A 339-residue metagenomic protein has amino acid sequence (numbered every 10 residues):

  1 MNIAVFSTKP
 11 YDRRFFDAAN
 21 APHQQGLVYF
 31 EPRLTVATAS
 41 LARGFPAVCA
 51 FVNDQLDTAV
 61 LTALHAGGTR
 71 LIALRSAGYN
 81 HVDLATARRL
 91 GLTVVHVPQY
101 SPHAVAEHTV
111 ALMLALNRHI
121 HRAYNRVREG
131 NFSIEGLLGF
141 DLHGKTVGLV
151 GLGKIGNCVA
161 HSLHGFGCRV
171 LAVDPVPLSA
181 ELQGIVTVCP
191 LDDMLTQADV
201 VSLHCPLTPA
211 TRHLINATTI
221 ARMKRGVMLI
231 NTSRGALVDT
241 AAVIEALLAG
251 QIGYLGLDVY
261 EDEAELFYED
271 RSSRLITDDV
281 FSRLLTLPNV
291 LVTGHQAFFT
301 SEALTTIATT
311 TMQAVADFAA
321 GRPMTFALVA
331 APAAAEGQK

Functional and structural regions predicted by a protein language model:
M1-V94, N216: An N-terminal-biased, well-structured beta-alpha scaffold segment characteristic of Rossmann-like dinucleotide-binding
F51, R75-S76, L92-H103, D174 (+1 more regions): Short beta->alpha connector loops at strand-helix junctions that form conserved, small/polar/Pro-enriched
V52-N53, D199, C205-L207, S233-R234 (+1 more regions): Short glycine-/small-residue-rich Rossmann-like dinucleotide-binding loops
L90-L92, P98-T146, C158-H161, G165: Phosphate-binding beta-alpha-beta segment of Rossmann-like dinucleotide-binding domains, i.e., the NAD(P)
E135-R225: Rossmann-like dinucleotide/phosphate-binding beta-alpha-beta segment
G226, R234-K339: Rossmann-like dinucleotide-binding domain for NAD(H)/NADP(H)
I230: Glycine-rich nucleotide-phosphate-binding loops and adjacent flexible coil segments
